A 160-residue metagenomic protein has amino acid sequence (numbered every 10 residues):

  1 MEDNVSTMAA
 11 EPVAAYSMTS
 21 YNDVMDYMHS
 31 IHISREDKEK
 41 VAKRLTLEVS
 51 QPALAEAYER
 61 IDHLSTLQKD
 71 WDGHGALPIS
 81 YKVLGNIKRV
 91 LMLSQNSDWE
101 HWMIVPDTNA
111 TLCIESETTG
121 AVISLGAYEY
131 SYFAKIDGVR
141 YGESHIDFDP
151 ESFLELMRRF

Functional and structural regions predicted by a protein language model:
M1-H101, F133-F160: Eukaryotic low-complexity, non-globular regulatory regions
L84-A127: Amphipathic, interaction-prone secondary-structure segments
